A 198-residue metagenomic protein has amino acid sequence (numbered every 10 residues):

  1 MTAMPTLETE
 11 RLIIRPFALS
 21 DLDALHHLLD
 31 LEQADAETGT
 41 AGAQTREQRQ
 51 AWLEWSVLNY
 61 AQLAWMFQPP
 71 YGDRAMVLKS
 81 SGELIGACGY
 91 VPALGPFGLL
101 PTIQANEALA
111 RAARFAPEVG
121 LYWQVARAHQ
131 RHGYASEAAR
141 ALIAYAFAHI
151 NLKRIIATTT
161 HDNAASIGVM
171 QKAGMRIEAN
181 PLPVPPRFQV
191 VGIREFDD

Functional and structural regions predicted by a protein language model:
M1-A128, A141-Y145, H149, T158 (+1 more regions): GNAT-family acyltransferases
H132, S136, R140, D162-I177: Conserved active-site alpha-helix within GNAT-family acetyltransferase domains
